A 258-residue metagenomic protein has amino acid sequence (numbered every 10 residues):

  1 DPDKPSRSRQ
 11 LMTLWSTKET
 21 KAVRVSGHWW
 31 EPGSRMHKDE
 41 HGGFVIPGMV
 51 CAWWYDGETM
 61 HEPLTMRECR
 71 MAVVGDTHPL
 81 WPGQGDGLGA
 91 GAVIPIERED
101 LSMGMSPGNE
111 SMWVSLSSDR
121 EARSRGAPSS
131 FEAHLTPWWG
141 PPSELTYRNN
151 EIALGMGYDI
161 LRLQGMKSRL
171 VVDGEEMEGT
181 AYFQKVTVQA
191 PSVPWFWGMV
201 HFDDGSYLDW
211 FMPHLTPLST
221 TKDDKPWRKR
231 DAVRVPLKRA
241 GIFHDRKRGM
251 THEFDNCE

Functional and structural regions predicted by a protein language model:
D1-E258: Structured soluble/peripheral alpha/beta segments that form catalytic or ligand/cofactor-binding pockets
